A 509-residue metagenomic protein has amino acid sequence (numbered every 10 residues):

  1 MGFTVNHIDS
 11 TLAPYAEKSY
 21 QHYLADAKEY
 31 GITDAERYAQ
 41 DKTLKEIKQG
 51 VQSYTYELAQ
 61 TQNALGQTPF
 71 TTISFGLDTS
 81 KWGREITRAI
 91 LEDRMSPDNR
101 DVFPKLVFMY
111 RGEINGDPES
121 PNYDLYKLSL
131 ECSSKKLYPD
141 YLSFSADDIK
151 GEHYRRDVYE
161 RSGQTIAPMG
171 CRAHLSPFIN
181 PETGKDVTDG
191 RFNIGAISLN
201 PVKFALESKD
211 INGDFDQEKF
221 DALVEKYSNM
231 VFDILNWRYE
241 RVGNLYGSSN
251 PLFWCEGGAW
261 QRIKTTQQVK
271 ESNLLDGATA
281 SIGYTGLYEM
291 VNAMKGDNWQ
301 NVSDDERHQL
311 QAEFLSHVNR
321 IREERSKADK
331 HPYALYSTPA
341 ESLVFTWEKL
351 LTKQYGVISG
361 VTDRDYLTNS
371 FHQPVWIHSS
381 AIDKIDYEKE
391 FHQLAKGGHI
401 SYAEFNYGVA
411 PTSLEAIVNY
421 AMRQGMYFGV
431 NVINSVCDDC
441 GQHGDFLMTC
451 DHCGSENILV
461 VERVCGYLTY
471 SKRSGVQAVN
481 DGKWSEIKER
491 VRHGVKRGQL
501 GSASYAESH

Functional and structural regions predicted by a protein language model:
M1-D276, D297, D304-H308, A312-V460 (+1 more regions): Conserved catalytic cores of very large enzyme subunits
M1-V5, Y284, Q311, L335 (+1 more regions): Short intrinsically disordered, low-complexity coil segments enriched in acidic
K45-T55, N292-A293, N480-I487: Metallocofactor- and cofactor-centric catalytic cores in central/energy metabolism, strongly enriched
T279-A293, S316, R463: Contiguous, well-ordered alpha-helical segments that form the cores/surfaces of helical PPI scaffolds
G283-G286, G397, G466, G482: Glycine-centered flexibility sites
M448-E507: Long insertion/accessory domains within large nucleic-acid-processing enzymes
